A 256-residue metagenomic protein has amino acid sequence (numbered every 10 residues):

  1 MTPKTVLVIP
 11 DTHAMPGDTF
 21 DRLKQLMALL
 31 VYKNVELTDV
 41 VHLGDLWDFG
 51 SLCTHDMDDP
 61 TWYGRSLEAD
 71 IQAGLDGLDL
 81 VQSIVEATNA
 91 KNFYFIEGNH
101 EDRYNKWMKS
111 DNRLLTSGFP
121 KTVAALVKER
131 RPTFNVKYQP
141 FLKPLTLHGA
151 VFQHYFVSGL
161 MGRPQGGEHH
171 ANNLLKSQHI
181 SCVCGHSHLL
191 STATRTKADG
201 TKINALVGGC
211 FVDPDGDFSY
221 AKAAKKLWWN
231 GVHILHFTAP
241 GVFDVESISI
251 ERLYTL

Functional and structural regions predicted by a protein language model:
M1-D79, T255: N-terminal active-site segment of His-dependent metallophosphoesterases
M1-L7, P144-V151: Beta-strand-turn-beta hairpins that frame and shape the catalytic cleft of phosphate-ester-processing enzymes
V8-P10, D39-D45, N92-G98, F152-Q153 (+2 more regions): Active-site neighborhood of phospho(di)ester-bond hydrolases with catalytic His/Asp-centered motifs
D18-T19, G50-T54, Y104-K109, R163-Q165 (+1 more regions): A short acidic (Asp/Glu
L52-F141: Active-site neighborhood of divalent metal-dependent phosphoester bond hydrolases
G118-K128, L145-V151, K176-H179: Acidic, glycine-rich loop-and-strand cores that form catalytic or ligand-binding grooves in diverse globular domains
Q153-V245: Conserved beta-sheet core of the metallophosphoesterase superfamily
E246-L256: Short, solvent-exposed aromatic-acidic interface loops
